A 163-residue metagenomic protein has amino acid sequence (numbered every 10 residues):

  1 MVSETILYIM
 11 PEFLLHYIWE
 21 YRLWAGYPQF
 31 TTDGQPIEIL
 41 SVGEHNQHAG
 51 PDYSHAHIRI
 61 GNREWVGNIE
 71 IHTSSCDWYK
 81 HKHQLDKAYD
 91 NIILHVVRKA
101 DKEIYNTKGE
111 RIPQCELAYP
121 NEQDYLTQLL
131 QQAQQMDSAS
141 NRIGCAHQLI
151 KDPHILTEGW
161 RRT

Functional and structural regions predicted by a protein language model:
V2-T5: Intrinsically disordered, low-complexity segments enriched in serine/proline and basic residues
Y8-H16: Nuclease catalytic cores
Y17-C76, H83, Y89: N-terminal ordered "arm"
G43, K82, I93, Y119-N121: Solvent-exposed, flexible loop/coil residues
S74-W78, W160-T163: Short amphipathic alpha-helical segments and their helix-coil junctions
S75-H81, E122-T127: Short, surface-exposed linear segments at secondary-structure transitions and domain or protein termini
K87-R98: Elongated alpha-helical scaffolds
V96-T163: Internal, well-ordered alpha/beta segment that forms a basic, Gly-enriched binding/recognition surface
